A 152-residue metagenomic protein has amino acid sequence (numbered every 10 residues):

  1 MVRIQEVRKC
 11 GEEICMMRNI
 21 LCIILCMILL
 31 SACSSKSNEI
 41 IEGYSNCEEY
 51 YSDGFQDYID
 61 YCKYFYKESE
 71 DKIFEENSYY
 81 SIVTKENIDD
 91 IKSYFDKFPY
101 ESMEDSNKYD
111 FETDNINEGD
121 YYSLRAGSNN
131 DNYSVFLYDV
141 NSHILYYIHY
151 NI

Functional and structural regions predicted by a protein language model:
M1, K9-C10, I41, S52 (+2 more regions): Intrinsically disordered, low-complexity segments enriched in small/polar residues
M1-S31: Sec-dependent bacterial lipoprotein signal peptides
R8, I14-C15, I59-C62, N141: Intrinsically disordered, low-complexity regions of eukaryotic proteins
E13, I24, Y64, I73 (+3 more regions): Intrinsic disorder/low-structure terminal segments
C15, C47-E48, D131-N132: Short alpha-helical segments and helix-capping/turn motifs at coil-helix boundaries
M27, A32-S34, E39, E118-D120: Generic hydrophobic/packing signal
C33-K92: N-terminal export/targeting and maturation segments
I88-I152: Extracytoplasmic electrostatic interaction patches
